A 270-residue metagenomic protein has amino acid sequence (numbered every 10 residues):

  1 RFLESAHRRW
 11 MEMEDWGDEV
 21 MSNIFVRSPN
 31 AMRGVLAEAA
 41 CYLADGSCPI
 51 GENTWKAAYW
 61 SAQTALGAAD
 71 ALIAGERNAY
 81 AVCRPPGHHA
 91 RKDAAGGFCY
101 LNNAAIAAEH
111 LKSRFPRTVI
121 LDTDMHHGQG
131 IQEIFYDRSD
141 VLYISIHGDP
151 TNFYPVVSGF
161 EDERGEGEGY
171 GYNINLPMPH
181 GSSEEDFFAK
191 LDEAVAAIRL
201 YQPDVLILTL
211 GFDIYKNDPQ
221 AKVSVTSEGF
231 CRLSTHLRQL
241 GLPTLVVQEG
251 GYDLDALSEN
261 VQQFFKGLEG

Functional and structural regions predicted by a protein language model:
R1-G270: HDAC/HDAC-like amidohydrolase catalytic core signature
